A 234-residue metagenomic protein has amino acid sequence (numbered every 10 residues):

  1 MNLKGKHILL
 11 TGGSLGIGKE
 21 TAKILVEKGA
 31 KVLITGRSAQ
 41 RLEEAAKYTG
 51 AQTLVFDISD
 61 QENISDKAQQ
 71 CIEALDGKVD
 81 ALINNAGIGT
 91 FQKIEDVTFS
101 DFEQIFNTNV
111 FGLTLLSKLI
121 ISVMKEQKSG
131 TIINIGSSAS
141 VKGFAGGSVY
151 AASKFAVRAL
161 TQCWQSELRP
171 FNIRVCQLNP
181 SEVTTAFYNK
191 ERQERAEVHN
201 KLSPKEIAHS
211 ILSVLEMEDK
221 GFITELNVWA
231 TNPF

Functional and structural regions predicted by a protein language model:
S14-L15: Conserved glycine-rich cofactor-binding loop
F56-K67, F99: The beta1-alpha1 cofactor-binding region of Rossmann-like NAD(H)/NADP(H)-dependent oxidoreductases
K93-I94, D101-E103: Substrate-binding pocket helix/loop in short-chain dehydrogenase/reductase
S117, S153: Active-site helix of classical SDR
S137: Residue(s) in the substrate-gating loop at a strand-loop-helix junction that position the organic substrate next
K142, C163-I173: Active-site-adjacent segment of SDR/Rossmann-fold oxidoreductases
P170-I173, Q177-L178, R195-F234: C-terminal helical subdomain
